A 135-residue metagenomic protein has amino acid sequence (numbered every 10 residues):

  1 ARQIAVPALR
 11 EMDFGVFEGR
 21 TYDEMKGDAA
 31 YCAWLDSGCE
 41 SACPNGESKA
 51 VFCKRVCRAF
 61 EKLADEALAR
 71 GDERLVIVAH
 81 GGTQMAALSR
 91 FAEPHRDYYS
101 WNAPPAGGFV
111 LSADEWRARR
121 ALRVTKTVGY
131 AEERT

Functional and structural regions predicted by a protein language model:
A1-A30: Phosphate-coordination/substrate-recognition cap region in phosphate-metabolizing enzymes
M12-D23, D65-E73, L88-T135: Acidic, low-complexity terminal tails and accessory targeting/binding regions of phosphate-metabolizing enzymes
C32-V51: Short glycine/proline- and acidic residue-enriched helix-loop micro-motifs that form flexible lids or anion-recognition
C53, C57-L68: Generic structural signal for well-ordered alpha-helical scaffold segments
G71-G81: Generic beta-sheet signal
T83-A87: Glycine-rich phosphate-binding loops at beta-strand->alpha-helix junctions
